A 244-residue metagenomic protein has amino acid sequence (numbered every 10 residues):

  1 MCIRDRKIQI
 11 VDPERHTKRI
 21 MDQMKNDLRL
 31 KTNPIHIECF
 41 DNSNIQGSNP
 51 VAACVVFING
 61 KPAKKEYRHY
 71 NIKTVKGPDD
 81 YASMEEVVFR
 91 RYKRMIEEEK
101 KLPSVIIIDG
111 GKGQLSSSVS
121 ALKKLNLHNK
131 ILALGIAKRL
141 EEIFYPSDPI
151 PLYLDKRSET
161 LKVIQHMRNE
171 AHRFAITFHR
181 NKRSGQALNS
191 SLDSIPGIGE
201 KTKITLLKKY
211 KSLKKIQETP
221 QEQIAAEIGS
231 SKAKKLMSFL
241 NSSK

Functional and structural regions predicted by a protein language model:
R4-K244: Acidic, glycine-enriched active-site microenvironments
